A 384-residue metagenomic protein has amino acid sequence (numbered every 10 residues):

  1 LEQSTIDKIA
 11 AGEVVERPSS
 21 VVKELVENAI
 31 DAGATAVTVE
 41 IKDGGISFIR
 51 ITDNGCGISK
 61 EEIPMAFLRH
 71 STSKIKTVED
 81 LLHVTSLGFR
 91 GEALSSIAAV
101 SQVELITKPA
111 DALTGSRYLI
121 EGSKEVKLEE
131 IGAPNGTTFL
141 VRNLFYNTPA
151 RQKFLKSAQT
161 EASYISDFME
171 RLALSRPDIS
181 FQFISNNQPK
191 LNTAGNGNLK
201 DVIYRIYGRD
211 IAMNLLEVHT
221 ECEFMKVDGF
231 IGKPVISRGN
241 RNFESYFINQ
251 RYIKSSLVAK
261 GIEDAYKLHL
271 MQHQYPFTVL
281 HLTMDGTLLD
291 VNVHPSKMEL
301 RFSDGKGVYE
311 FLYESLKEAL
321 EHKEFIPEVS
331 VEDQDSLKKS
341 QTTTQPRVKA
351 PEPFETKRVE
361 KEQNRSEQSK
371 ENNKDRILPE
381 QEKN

Functional and structural regions predicted by a protein language model:
E2-E367, D375-N384: N-terminal phosphate-binding caps/lids of nucleotide- and nucleic-acid-binding domains
